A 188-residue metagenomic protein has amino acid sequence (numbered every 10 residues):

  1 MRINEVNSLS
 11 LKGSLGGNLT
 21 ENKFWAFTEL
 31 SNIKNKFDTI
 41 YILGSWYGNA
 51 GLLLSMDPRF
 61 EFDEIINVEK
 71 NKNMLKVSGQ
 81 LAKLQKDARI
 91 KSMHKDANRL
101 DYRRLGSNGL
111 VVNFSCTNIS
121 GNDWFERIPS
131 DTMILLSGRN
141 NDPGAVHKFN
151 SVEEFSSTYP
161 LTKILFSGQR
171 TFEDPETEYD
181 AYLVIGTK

Functional and structural regions predicted by a protein language model:
M1-D38: S-adenosyl-L-methionine
N35-G48: Conserved class I S-adenosyl-L-methionine
Y47-A50, N71-N73, A97-L100, L110-S120 (+1 more regions): Short acidic, S/G/P-rich loop/turn micro-motifs used as interaction or catalytic elements
Y47-E61: Conserved SAM-binding loop of SAM-dependent methyltransferases across substrates and taxa, primarily the Class I
E61-E69: Conserved SAM-binding motif I beta-strand of class I
K70-L110: S-adenosyl-L-methionine
S120-L183: C-terminal substrate-binding/active-site "lid" region of AdoMet-derived donor-dependent transferases
I185-K188: Conserved beta strand-loop-helix elements of the APE1-like EEP
